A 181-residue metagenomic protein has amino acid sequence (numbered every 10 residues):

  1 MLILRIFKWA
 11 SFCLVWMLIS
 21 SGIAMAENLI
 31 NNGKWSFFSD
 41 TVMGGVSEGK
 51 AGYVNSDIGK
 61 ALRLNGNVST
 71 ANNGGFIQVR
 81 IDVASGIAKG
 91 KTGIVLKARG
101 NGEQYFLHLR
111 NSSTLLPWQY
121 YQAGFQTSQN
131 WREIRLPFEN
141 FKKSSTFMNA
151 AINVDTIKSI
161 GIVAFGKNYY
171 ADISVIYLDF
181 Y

Functional and structural regions predicted by a protein language model:
M1-L2, G22: Short linear, low-complexity motifs centered on an aromatic residue
L2-S11: Bacterial N-terminal signal peptides that target proteins for export
A10-S20: Bacterial N-terminal signal peptides
G22-Y181: Beta-rich carbohydrate-recognition modules and glycan-binding surfaces
